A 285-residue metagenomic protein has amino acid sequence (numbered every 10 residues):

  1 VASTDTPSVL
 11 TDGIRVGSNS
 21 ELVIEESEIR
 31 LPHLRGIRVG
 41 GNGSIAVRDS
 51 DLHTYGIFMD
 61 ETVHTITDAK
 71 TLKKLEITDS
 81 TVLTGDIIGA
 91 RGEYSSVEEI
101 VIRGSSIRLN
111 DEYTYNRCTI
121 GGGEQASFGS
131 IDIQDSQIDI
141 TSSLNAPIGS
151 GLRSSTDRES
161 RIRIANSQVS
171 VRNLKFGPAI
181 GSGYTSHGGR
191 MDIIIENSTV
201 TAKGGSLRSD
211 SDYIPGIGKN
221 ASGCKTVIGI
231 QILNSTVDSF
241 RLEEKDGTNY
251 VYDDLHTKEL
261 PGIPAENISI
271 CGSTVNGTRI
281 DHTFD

Functional and structural regions predicted by a protein language model:
V1-H33, R38-S143, I148-F176, I180-R241 (+1 more regions): Surface-exposed loop/turn motifs in large extracellular/passenger domains
